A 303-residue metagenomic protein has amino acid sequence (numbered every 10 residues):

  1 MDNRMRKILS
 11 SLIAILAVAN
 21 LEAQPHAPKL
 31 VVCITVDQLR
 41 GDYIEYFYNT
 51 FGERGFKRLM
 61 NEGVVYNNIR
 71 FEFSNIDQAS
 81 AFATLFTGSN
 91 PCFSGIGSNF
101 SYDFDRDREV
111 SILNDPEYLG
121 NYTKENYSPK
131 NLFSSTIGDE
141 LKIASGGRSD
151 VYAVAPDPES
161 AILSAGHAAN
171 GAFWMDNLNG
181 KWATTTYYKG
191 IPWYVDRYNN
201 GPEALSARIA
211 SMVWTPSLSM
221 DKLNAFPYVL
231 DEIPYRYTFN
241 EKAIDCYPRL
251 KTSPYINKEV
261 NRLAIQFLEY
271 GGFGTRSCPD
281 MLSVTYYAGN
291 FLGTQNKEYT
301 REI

Functional and structural regions predicted by a protein language model:
M1-A27: Bacterial Sec-dependent N-terminal signal peptides
A27-V32, E62-Y66, F93, G146-V151 (+1 more regions): Loop/turn elements at helix/coil->beta-strand transitions in domains of secreted/extracellular proteins
P28-R40, L59, L85, L141 (+3 more regions): Beta-strand elements within well-structured catalytic alpha/beta cores of enzymes that handle phosphate/sulfate esters
T35, L39-Y43, G52-F56, Q78-F82 (+5 more regions): Stable alpha-helical elements in mature extracytoplasmic
R40-Y46, I69-E72, T123-S128, Y247-P254 (+1 more regions): Second-shell loop/turn segments in exported
I44-F93, D150-V154: Short, structured active-site-proximal loop/turn typified by the sulfatase FGly-forming signature C/S-X-P-X-R
F47-F51, G166-L178, N296-I303: Short secondary-structure boundary/capping segments
N90, S98-C278, Y286-L292: His/Asp/Glu-rich, glycine-adjacent segments that coordinate divalent cations and/or stabilize oxyanion chemistry on
